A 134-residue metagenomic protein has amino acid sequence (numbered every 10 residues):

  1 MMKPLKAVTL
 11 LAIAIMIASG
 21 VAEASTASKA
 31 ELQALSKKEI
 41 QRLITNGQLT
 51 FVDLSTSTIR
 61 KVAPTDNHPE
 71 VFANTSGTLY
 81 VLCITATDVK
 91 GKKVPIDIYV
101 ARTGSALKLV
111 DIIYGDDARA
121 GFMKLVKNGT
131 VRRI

Functional and structural regions predicted by a protein language model:
M1-T9: Bacterial N-terminal signal peptides that target proteins for export
A12-I15: Repetitive helical segments and hydrophobic/amphipathic motifs
I17-A24: Sec/Tat signal peptide C-region and signal peptidase I cleavage site
A24-G77: N-terminal secretory signal peptides
T26, A30-A34, L107-I134: C-terminal partner/receptor-binding element of secreted or periplasmic proteins
N67-E70, L79-T85, I96: N-terminal post-signal-peptidase region of extra-cytosolic proteins
T87, G91-G115: A short, surface-exposed beta-strand/turn
